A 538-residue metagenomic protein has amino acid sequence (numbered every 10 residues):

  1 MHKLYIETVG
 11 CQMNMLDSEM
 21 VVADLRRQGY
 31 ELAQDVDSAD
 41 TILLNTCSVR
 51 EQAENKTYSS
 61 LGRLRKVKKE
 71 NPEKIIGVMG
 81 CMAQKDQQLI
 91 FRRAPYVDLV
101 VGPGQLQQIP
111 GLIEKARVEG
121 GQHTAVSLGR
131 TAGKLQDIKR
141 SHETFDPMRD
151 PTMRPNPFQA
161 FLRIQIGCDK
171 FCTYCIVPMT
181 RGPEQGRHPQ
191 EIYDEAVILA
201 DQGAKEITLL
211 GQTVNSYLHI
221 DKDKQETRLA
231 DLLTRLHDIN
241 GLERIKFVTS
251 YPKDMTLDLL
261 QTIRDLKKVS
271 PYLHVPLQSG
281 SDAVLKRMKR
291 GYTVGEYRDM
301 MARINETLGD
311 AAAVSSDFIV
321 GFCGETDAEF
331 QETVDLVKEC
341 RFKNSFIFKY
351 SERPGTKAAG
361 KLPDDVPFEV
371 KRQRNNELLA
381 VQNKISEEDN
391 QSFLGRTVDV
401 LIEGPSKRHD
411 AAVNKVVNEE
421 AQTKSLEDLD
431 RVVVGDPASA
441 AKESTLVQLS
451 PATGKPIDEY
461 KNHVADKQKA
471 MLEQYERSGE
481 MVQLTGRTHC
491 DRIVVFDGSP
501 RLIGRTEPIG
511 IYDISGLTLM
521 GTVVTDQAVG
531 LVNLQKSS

Functional and structural regions predicted by a protein language model:
M1-L218, R228, D258, I263 (+9 more regions): Proteins enriched for Cys/Gly/acidic motifs involved in redox and nucleic-acid/cofactor modification
E7, L210-Q212, V248-S250, P276-Q278 (+6 more regions): Generic beta-strand/beta-sheet core signal
I76-G80, K85, D201-E332, K338 (+1 more regions): Conserved SAM/AdoMet-binding glycine-rich loop
Q87, G211-K222, M255-T256, L277-M288 (+7 more regions): Flexible glycine/acidic-rich beta-alpha junction loops that bind and position SAM and/or redox cofactors in anaerobic
R154-F158, C168-K170, V269, S279 (+5 more regions): Short flexible coil/turn linkers enriched for glycine and charged/polar residues that connect secondary-structure
P271-L273, L285-K286, Y297, E306-A313 (+9 more regions): Extended hydrophobic-aromatic, low-complexity segments
V275, D317, V337, S345 (+3 more regions): Hydrophobic, well-ordered secondary-structure elements that form the walls of internal hydrophobic environments
A358-S538: Terminal RNA-binding accessory module
